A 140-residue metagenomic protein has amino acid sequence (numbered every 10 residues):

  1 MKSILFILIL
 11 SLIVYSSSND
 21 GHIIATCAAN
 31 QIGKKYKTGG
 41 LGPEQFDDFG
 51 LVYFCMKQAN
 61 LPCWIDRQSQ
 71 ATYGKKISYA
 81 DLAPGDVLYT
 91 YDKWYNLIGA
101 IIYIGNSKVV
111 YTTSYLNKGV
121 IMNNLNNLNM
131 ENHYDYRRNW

Functional and structural regions predicted by a protein language model:
S3-I13: Sec-dependent N-terminal signal peptides
S16, F49, T113-S114: Short linear Ser/Thr-Pro motifs
S17-G33, N123-N124, N129-W140: Non-catalytic ligand/cofactor/substrate-binding and regulatory segments of enzyme domains
D20-I23, L61-N127: ...with weaker cross-activation on analogous glycine-rich loops/strands in unrelated enzymes
I23-N30, F54-K57, I101-Y103: Bimodal feature
N30, K34-P84, I121, H133-Y134: Catalytic cysteine-centered active-site loop
G42, T113-S114, W140: A mature extracytoplasmic/lumenal domain signature
